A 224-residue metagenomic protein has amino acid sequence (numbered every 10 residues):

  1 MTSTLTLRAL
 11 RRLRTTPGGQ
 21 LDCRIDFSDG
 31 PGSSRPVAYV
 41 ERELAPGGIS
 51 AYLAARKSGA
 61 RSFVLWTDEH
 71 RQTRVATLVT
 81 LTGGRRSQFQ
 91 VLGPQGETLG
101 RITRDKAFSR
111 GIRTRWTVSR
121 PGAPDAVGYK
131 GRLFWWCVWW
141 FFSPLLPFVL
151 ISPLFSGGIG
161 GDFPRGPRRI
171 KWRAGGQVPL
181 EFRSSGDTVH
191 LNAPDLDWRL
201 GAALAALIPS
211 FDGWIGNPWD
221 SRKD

Functional and structural regions predicted by a protein language model:
M1-A45, K57, A107-R115, R120-D224: Low-complexity or membrane-interfacial segments used for flexible interactions
S28-G100: Short N-terminal edge-element motif at the start of the domain
